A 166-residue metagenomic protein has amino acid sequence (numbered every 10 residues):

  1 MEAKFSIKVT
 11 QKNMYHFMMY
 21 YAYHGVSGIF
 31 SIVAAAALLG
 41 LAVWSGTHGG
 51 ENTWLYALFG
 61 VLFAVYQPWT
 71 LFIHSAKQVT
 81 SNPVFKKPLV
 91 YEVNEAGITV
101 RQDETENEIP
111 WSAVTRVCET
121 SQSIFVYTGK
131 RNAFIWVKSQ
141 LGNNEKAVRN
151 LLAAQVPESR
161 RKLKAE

Functional and structural regions predicted by a protein language model:
M1-G40: N-terminal membrane-targeting/pre-transmembrane regions
T10, I98-T99, N107-Q122: Phosphoinositide-dependent membrane-docking surfaces
L41-G49: Juxtamembrane "helix-exit" motif on the non-cytosolic side of transmembrane helices
H48-L62: Hydrophobic alpha-helical transmembrane segments
Q67-E108: Conserved beta-hairpin
E106-E108, T115-V117, R131-F134, G142: Short, surface-exposed beta-strand-loop junctions and turns on beta-sheet-rich folds
F125-E166: A membrane-cytosol interface segment of integral membrane proteins
